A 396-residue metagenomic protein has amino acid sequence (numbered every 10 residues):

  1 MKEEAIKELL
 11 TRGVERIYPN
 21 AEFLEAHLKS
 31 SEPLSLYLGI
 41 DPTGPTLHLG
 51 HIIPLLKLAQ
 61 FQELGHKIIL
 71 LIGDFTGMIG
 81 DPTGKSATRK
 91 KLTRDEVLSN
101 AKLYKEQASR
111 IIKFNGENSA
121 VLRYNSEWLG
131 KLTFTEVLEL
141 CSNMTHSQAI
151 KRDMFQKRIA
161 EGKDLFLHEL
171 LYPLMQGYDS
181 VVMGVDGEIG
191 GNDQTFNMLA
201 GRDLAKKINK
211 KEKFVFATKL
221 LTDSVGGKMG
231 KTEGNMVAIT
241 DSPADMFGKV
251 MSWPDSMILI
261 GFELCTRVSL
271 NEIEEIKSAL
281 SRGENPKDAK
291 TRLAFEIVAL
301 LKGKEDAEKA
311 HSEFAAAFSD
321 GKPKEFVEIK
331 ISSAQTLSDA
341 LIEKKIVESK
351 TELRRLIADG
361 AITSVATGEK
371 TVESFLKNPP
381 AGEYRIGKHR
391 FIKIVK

Functional and structural regions predicted by a protein language model:
M1-S30: N- or domain-start disorder-to-order transition segments that initiate the globular core
N20, L24-P82, I189-T195, R202: N-terminal catalytic cores of NTP/NDP-binding nucleotidyl/phosphoryl-transfer enzymes
S31-G39, I68, Y172-V182, P286-A289: Short, hydrophobic/aliphatic alpha-helical segments
I79-G84, T133-T135: Short, conserved acidic/polar surface loops in the N-terminal third of protein domains
P82-L98: A charged helix-plus-loop insertion that forms the helical arch/lid used to bind and gate nucleic-acid substrates
K85-K90, E139-S142, T232-E233: Short, hinge-like loop/turn segments at secondary-structure boundaries
T93-R94, L98-A217, D223: Divalent-metal (Mg2+/Mn2+/Ca2+)-assisted nucleotide/phosphate chemistry catalytic cores
A205-K396: Conserved nucleotide- and phosphate/pyrophosphate-binding catalytic cores in adenylate/nucleotidyl-handling enzymes
